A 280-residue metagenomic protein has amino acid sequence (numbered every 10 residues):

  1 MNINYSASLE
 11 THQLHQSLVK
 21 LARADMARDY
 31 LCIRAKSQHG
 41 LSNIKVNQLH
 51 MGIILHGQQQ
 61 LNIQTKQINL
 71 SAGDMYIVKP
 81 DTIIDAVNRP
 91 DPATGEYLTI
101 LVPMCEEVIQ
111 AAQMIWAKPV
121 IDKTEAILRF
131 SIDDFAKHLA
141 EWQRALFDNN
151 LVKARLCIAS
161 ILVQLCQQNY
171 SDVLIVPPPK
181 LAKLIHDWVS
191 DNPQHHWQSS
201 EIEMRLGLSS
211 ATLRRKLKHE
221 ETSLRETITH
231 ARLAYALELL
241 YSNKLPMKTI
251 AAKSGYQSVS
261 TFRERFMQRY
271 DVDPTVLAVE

Functional and structural regions predicted by a protein language model:
N2-H12, R263-E280: …primarily DNA-binding HTH/wHTH and HhH modules…
R23-V120: N-terminal regulatory/effector-sensing and dimerization cores that precede helix-turn-helix DNA-binding domains
G73, L213, T261-F262, F266: Short hydrophobic/aromatic patch on the recognition helix
M114-A140: Aromatic/histidine-rich interaction motifs
F130-K180: An amphipathic alpha-helical interaction segment
S200-E201, T212, T249: Alpha-helical residues within helix-turn-helix
M204, A252-K253, Q268: Alpha-helical residues within the helix-turn-helix
H219-S258, V279-E280: Terminal helix-turn-helix DNA-binding modules in bacterial transcription factors
